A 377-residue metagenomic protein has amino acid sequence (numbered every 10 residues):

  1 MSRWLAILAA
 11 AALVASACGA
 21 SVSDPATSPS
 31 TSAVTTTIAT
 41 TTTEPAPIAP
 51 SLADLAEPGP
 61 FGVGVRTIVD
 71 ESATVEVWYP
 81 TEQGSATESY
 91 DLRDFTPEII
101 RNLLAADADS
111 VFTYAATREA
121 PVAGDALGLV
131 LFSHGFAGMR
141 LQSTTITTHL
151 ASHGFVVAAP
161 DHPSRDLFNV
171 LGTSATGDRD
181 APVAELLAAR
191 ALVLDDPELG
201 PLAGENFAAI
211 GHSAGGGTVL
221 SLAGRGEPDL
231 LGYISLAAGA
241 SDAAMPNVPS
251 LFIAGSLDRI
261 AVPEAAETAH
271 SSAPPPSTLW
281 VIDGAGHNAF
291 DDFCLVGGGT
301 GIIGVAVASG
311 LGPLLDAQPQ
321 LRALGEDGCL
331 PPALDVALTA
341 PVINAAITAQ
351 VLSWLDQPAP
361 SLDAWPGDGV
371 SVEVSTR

Functional and structural regions predicted by a protein language model:
V14-A17: C-terminal motif of bacterial Sec signal peptides marking the signal peptidase cleavage site
G19-T27: Bacterial lipoprotein signal-peptidase II cleavage site
E44-V130, G298, V307-V336: Domain-level recognition of soluble alpha/beta enzyme cores, biased toward histidine phosphatases/phosphomutases
V111-L127, F132-N169, R259-V262: Short substrate-entry loop that stabilizes the transition state in hydrolases
Q142, I146, S174-G204, A209 (+2 more regions): Alpha/beta-hydrolase active-site loop
P246, F252-A254, D258: Short beta-strand/loop motif that positions the catalytic acidic residue of the alpha/beta-hydrolase fold
R259-A265, A289-F290: Conserved alpha/beta-hydrolase "acid-adjacent" motif
P275-R377: C-terminal catalytic-base region of ester-bond hydrolases, centering on the histidine of the charge-relay
